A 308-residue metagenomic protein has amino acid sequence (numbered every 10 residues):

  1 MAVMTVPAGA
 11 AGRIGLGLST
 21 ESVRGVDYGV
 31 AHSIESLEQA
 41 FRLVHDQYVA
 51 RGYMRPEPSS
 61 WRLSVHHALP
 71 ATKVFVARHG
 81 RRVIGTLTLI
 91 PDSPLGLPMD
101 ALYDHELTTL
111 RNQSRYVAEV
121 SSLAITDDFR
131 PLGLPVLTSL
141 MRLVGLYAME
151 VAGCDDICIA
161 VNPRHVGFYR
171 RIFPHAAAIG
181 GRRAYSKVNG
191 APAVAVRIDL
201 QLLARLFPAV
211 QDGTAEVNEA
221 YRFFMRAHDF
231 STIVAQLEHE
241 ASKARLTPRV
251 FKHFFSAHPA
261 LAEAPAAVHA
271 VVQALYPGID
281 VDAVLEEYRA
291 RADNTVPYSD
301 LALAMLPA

Functional and structural regions predicted by a protein language model:
M1-V23, P248-H253, A257, A270 (+2 more regions): Short acidic N-proximal helix/loop "leader" segments that mark the beginning of a domain or an inter-domain linker
G9-L16, L107-R111, L202-A204, P208: Acyltransferase donor/substrate-recognition loop-hinge adjacent to the catalytic core
R13-H66, V74-V76, V83, A283 (+1 more regions): Short amphipathic alpha-helix that is part of the acyltransferase structural core
L69-A71, G190-A191: A short, glycine/Asx- and small/polar-enriched loop/turn that sits immediately N-terminal to a beta-strand
A71-R111: Short, His- and charge-rich active-site/binding loops that engage polyanionic ligands
L97-L202: Acyl-donor binding region in acyl/amide transferases
S122, S186-P259: Charge-rich, low-complexity intrinsically disordered segments
F255-A308: C-terminal non-catalytic accessory extensions
